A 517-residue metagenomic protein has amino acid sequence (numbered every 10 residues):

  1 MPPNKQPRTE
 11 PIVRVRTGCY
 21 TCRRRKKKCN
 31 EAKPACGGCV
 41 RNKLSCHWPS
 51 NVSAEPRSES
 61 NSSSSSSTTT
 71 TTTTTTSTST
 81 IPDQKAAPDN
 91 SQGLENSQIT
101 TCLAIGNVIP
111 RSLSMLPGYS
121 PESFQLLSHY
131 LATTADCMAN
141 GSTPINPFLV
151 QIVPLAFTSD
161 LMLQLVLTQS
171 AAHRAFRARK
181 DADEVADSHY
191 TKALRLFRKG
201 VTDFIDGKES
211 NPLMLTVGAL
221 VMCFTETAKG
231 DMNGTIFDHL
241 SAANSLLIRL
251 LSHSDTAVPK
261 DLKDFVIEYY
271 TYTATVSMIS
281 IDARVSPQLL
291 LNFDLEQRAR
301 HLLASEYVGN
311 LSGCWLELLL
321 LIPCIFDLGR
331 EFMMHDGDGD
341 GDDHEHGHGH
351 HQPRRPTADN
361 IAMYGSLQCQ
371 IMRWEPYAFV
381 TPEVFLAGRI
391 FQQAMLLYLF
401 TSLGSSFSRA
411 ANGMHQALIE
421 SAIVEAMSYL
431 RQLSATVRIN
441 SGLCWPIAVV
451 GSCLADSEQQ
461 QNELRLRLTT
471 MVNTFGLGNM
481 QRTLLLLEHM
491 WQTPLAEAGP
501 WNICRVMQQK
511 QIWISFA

Functional and structural regions predicted by a protein language model:
M1-S210, K229-A517: Intrinsically disordered, low-complexity activation-like regions
L215-T216: Short, well-ordered secondary-structure microsegments that present a prominent hydrophobic/aromatic side chain
A219-K229: Conserved beta-ketoacyl condensing-enzyme motif
